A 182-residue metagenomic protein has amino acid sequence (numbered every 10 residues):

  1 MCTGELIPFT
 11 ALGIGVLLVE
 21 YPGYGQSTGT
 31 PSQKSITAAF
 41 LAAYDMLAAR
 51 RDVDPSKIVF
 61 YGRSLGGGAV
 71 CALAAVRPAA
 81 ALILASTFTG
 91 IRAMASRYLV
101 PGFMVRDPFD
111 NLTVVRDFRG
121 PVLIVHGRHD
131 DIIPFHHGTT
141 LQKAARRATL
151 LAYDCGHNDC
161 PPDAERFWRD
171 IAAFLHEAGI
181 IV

Functional and structural regions predicted by a protein language model:
M1-M46, R50, G68, A74: Membrane-embedded segments
M46-Y98: Primarily recognizes the serine-hydrolase "nucleophile elbow" in alpha/beta-hydrolase and SGNH/GDSL folds
L99-V114, R119-G120: Active-site nucleophile elbow and catalytic-triad environment of alpha/beta-hydrolase enzymes
D117-R119, I124-D130: Short beta-strand/loop motif that positions the catalytic acidic residue of the alpha/beta-hydrolase fold
D131-H137: Conserved alpha/beta-hydrolase "acid-adjacent" motif
I132, C155-W168: Catalytic histidine-centered segment of alpha/beta-hydrolase-like enzymes
T139-C160: Catalytic histidine neighborhood in serine/cysteine hydrolases with alpha/beta-hydrolase-type architecture
A164-V182: Catalytic active-site module of serine/aspartate enzymes centered on a nucleophile-bearing elbow/loop
